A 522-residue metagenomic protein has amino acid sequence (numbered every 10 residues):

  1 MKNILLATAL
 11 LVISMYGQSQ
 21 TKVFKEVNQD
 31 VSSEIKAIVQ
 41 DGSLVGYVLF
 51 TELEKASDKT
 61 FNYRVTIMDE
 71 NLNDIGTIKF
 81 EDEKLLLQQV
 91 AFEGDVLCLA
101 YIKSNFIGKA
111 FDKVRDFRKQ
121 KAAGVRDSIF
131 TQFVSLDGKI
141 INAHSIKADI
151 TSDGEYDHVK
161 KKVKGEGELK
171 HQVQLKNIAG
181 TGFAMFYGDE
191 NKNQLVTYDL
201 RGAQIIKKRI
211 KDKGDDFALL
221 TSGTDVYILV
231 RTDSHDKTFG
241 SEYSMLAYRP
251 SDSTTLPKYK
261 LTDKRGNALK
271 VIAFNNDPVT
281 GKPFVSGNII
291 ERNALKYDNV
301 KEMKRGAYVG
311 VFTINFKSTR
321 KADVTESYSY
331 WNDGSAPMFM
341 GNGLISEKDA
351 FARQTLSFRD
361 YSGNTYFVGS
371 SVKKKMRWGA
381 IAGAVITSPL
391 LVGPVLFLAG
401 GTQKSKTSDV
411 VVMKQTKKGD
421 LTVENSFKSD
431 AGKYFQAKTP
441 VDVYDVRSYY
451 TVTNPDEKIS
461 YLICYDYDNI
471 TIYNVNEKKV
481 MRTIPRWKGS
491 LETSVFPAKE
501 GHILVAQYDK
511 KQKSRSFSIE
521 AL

Functional and structural regions predicted by a protein language model:
M1-F24, L522: Bacterial Sec-dependent N-terminal signal peptides
Q20-L86, Y187, S241-Y243, T280 (+6 more regions): Start-of-domain marker
D30-V39, F80-F92, I150-Q174, D212-G223 (+5 more regions): Repeated scaffold domains used in trafficking and secretory/extracellular systems, primarily beta-propellers
S43-D58, V90-K121, Q132, Q174-D189 (+7 more regions): Short beta-strand elements that form the blades of beta-propeller/WD-repeat-like and other beta-sheet-rich scaffold
N62-N71, R115-K139, L195-R201, G240-T254 (+4 more regions): Beta-propeller blade signature
N71-D116, S145-G165, K207-T224, L229 (+2 more regions): Blade-loop segments of beta-propeller domains
D82, A143-G165, Y259-A268, K321-K348 (+1 more regions): Surface-exposed loop and turn segments in beta-propeller and other repeat-based domains that flank or scaffold
L219-T232, K237-N364, G369: Long, internal scaffold/assembly segments composed of regular secondary structure
